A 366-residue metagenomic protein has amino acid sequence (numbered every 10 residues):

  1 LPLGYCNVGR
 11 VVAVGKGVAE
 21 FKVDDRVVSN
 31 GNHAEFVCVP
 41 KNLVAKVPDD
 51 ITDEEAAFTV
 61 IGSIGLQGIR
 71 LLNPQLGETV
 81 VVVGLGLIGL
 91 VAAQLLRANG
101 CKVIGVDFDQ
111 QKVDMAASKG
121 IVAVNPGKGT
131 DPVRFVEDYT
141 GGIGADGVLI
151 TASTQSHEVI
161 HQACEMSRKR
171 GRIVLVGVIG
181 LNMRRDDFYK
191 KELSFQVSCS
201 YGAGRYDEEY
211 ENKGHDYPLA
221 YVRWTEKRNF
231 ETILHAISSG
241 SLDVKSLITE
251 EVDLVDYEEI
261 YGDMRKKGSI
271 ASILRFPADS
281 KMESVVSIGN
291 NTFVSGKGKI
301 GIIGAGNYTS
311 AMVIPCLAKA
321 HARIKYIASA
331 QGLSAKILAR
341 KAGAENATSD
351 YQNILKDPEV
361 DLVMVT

Functional and structural regions predicted by a protein language model:
L1-N7, P40, K190-K191: N-terminal glycine-rich beta->alpha transition that marks the start or flank of a dinucleotide-binding site
C6-N30: A glycine-/small-residue-rich N-terminal strand-loop-strand element that serves as the cofactor-binding glycine loop
K22, D50-T52, N73-T79, I143 (+2 more regions): Short helix-loop-beta connector
T52-G129, R134: Mid-domain Rossmann-like dinucleotide-binding core that forms the NAD(H)/NADP(H) cofactor-binding site
P74, D114, K119-Q196, P358-T366: Glycine-rich cofactor phosphate-binding loops and adjacent beta1-alpha1 units of small-molecule cofactor enzyme domains
D138, G142, G147-L149, V174-V178 (+5 more regions): C-terminal capping/lid region of NAD(P)-dependent oxidoreductase domains
S156-T232, S280-S295, M312: Glycine-rich phosphate-binding loop and adjacent beta-alpha segment of Rossmann(oid) nucleotide-cofactor-binding
M282-A342: N-terminal Rossmann-like dinucleotide-binding module
